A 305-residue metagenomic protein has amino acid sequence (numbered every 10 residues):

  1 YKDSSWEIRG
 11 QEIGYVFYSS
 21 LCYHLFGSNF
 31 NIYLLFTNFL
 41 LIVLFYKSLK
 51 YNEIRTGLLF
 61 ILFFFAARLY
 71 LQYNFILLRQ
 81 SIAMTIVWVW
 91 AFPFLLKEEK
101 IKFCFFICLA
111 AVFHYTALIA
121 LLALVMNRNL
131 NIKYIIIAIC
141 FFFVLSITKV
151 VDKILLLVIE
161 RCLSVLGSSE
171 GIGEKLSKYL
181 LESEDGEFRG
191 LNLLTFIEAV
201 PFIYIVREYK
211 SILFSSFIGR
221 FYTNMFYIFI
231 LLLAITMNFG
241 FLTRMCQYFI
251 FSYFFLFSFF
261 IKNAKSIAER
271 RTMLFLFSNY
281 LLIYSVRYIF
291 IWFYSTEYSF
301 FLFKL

Functional and structural regions predicted by a protein language model:
K2-S28: Short hydrophobic/aromatic helix or loop-helix immediately within or flanking a transmembrane segment in polytopic
V16, A123-M245, W292-L305: Alpha-helical transmembrane segments and terminal signal-anchor/GPI-anchor hydrophobic tails, characterized by long
F36-N52: Transmembrane-helix motifs of polytopic, lipid-linked glycan transferases
L49-A66: Transmembrane-helix signature of polytopic, membrane-embedded enzymes that assemble or transfer cell-envelope glycans
N74-S81: Short acidic/glycine- and proline-prone juxtamembrane loop motifs at membrane-interface regions of multi-pass membrane
M84-K102: Membrane-interface transmembrane helices that cradle and orient dolichyl/undecaprenyl
K102-M126, I230: Membrane-interface alpha helices of multi-pass inner-membrane proteins
I139-C140, K265-R287: Signature aromatic-anchored transmembrane alpha helix within multi-pass, membrane-resident enzymes that catalyze glycan
